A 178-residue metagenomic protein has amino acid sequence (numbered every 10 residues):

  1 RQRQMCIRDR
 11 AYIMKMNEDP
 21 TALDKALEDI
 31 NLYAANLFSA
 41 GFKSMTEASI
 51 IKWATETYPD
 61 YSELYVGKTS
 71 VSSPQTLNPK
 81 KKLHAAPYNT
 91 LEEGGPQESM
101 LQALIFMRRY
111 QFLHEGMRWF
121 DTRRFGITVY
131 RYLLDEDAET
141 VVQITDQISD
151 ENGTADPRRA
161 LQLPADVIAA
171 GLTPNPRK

Functional and structural regions predicted by a protein language model:
R1-Q4, R8-K178: Acidic/polar-rich alpha-helix caps and helix-coil junctions
